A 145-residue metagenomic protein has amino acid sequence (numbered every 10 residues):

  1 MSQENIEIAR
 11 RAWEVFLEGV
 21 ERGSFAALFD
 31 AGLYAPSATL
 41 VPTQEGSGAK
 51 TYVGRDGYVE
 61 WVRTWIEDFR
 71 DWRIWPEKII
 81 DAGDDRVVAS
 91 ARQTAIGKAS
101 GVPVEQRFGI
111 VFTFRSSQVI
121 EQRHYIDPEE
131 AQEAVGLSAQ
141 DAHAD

Functional and structural regions predicted by a protein language model:
M1-R11, G136-D145: Basic/polar N-terminal segments that are highly enriched at the extreme N-terminus, encompassing both cleavable
S2-S37: Short acidic-aromatic low-complexity motifs
A31-D85: A solvent-exposed, acidic/Ser-Thr-rich amphipathic alpha-helical stretch
Y34, Q93-A95, I110, I126: Short beta-strand segments enriched in hydrophobic/aromatic residues within well-folded beta-rich domains
R73-W75, P103-G109: Short, surface-exposed coil-to-beta transition loops
G83-Q93: A short hydrophobic beta-strand element
E121-D145: Low-complexity, intrinsically disordered terminal/linker segments enriched in charged and Gly/Pro repeats
